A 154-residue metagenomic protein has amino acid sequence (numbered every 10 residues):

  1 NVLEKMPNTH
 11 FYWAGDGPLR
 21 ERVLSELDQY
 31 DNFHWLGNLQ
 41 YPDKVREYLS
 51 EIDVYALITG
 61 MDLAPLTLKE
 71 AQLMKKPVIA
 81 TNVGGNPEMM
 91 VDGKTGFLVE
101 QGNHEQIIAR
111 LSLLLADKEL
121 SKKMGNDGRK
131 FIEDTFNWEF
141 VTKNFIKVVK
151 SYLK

Functional and structural regions predicted by a protein language model:
E21-L39: Nucleotide-activated donor-binding/catalytic signature segment of Leloir-type glycosyltransferases, i.e., the conserved
R46, A64, L68-L73, P87-E88 (+1 more regions): Short alpha-helical segment that forms part of, or immediately flanks, the ligand-binding pocket in carbohydrate-active
E47-I52: Short alpha-helical donor nucleotide-sugar binding micro-motif in glycosyltransferases
D53, K75: A short alpha->beta transition loop at the rim of the catalytic pocket in nucleotide-sugar-dependent
G60: Aromatic "clamp/platform" in nucleotide-sugar-dependent glycosyltransferases that forms part of the donor/acceptor
P77-A80, M90: Short hydrophobic beta-strand element within catalytic cores of glycosyltransferases and related nucleotide-activated
D92-G93, F97-H104, L113-K118: Conserved acidic donor-binding segment of nucleotide-sugar-dependent glycosyltransferases
Q106, L113, L120-T135, V141-K147: A short, well-ordered alpha-helix in the C-terminal region of glycosyltransferases
